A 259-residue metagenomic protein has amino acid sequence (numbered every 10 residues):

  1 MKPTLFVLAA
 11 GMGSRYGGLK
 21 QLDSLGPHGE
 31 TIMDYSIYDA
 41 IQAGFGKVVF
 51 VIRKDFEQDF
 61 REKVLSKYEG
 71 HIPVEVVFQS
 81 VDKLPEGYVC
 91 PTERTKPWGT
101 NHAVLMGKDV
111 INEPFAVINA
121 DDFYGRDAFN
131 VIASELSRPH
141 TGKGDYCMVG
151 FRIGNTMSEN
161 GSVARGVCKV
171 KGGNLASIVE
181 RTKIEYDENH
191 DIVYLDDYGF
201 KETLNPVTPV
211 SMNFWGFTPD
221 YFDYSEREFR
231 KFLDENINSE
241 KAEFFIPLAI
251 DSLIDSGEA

Functional and structural regions predicted by a protein language model:
M1-V7, G13, P27-V117, Y124-G125 (+2 more regions): Conserved N-terminal catalytic core of the sugar/cofactor nucleotidyltransferase
M12, D122, I153: Active-site metal-binding loops of divalent metal-dependent hydrolases
G18-L19: Conserved catalytic-core motifs of eukaryotic protein kinase domains, centered on the activation segment
L22, V76, Y146-M148, A259: Conserved beta-strand scaffold positions in the cores of enzyme catalytic domains, especially in NTP/NDP-utilizing
E69-H71, T141-K143, S256: Short, well-ordered coil/turn elements that cap or connect secondary structure elements
R126-W215, P219: Conserved core of the sugar-phosphate nucleotidyltransferase
F222-Y224: Active-site-proximal loop/helix segment associated with metal-binding centers of metalloenzymes
E226-E258: A C-terminal functional module that forms or caps the active site or interfaces directly with catalytic machinery
